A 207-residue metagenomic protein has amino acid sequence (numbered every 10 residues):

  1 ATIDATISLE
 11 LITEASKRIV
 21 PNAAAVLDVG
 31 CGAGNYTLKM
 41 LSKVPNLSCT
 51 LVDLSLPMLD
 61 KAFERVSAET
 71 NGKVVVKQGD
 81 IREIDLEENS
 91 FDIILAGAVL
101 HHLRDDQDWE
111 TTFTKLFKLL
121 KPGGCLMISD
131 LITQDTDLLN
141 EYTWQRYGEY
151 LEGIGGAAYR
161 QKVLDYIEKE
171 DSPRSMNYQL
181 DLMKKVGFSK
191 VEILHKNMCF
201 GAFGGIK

Functional and structural regions predicted by a protein language model:
A5-N22: Conserved alpha-helix/loop element of class I SAM-dependent methyltransferases that forms part of the SAM/SAH-binding
A25, G124-C125: Short glycine-centered segments of the SAM/dcSAM-binding site in methyltransferase folds
A25-V29, A33-E83: Class I SAM-dependent methyltransferase SAM/SAH-binding core
L86-I94: A short acidic, Gly/Pro-enriched loop at the edge of an enzyme's catalytic core that lines a small-molecule cofactor
A96-L100, I128: A short beta-strand submotif of the Rossmann-like class I SAM-dependent methyltransferase core that lines
E110-P122: A short glycine-rich, Lys/Arg-flanked "PGG" loop and its adjoining helix->strand segment in the class I
S129-V186: C-terminal alpha-helical "lid/dimerization" subdomain adjacent to the S-adenosyl-L-methionine
K184-K207: Core SAM-dependent methyltransferase catalytic element
